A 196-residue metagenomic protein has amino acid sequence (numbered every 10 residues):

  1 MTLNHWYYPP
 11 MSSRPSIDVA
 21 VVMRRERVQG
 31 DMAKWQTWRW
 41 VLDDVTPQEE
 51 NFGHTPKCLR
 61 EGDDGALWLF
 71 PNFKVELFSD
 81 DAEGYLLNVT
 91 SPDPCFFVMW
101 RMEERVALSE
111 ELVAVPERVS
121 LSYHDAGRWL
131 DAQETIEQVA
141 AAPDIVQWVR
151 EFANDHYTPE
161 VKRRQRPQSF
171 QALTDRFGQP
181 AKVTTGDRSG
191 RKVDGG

Functional and structural regions predicted by a protein language model:
M1-A141, T158-G196: Terminal targeting/leader modules
I145-Y157: Amphipathic alpha-helical interface segments used for dimerization/assembly
